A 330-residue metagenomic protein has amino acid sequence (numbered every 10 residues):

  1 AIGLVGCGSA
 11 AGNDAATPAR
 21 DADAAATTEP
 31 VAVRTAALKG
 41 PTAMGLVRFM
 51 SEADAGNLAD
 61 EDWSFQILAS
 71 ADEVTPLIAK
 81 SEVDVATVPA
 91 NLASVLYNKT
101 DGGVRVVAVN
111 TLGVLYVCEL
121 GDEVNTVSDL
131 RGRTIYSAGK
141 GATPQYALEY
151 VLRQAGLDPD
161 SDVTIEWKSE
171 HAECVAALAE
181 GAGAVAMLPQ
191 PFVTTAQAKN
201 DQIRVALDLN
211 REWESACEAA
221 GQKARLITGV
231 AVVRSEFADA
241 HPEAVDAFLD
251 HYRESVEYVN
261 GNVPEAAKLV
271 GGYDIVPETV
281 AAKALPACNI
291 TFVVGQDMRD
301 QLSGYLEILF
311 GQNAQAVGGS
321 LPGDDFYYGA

Functional and structural regions predicted by a protein language model:
A1-V5: Sec-dependent bacterial lipoprotein signal peptides
G6-A19: Bacterial lipoprotein signal-peptidase II cleavage site
P18-W167, A184, Q190, Q202-D208: Short, glycine-/small- and polar/acidic-enriched structural segments that line small-molecule recognition paths
S51-D60, R211-A224, I290-R299: Short, solvent-exposed loop/beta-turn-alpha elements that line the ligand-binding surface or hinge of extracytoplasmic
P76-L77, V95, D129, A176-A177 (+3 more regions): Well-formed, non-transmembrane alpha-helical positions, independent of function
A90-L92, T100, E173-L269: Pocket-lining segment of extracytoplasmic ligand-binding domains
A238-Q312: Secondary-structure end/capping motifs
S303-A330: Conserved C-terminal helix/tail region of periplasmic/extracytoplasmic solute-binding proteins
